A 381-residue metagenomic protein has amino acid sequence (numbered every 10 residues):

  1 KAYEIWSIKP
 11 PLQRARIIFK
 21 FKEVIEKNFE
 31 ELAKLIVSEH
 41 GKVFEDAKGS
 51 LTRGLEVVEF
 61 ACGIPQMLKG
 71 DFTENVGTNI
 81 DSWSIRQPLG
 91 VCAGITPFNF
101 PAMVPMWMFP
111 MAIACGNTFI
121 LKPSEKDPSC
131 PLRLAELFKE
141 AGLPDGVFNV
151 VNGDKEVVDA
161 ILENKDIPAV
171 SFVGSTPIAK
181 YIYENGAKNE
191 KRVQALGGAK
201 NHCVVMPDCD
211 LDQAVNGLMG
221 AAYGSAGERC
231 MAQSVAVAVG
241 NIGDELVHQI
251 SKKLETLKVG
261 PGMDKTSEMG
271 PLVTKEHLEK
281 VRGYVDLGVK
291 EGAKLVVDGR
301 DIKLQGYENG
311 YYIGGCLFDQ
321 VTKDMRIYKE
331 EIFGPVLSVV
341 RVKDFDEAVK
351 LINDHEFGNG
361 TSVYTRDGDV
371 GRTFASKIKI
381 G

Functional and structural regions predicted by a protein language model:
K1-F44, N241: N-terminal alpha-helical segment of soluble enzymes
S7-I8, H40, V150, P207 (+3 more regions): A structural signal for short, well-ordered beta-strand elements
P11, F29, F44, L211 (+3 more regions): Residues at or immediately preceding the N-termini of alpha-helices
R14, I36, V58, G116 (+8 more regions): Residue-level signal for inorganic ion chemistry
F19-E30, K42-L68: Long amphipathic alpha-helix in the N-terminal Rossmann-like dinucleotide-binding domain of NAD(P)-dependent
G70-Q213, V342, T365: Rossmann-like NAD(P) dinucleotide-binding subdomain of oxidoreductase/dehydrogenase enzymes
I167, V204, K258, E308-G381: Conserved C-terminal structural/oligomerization subdomain of aldehyde/semialdehyde dehydrogenase
P177-T322, D344, L351, I378: ALDH superfamily catalytic-core signature
